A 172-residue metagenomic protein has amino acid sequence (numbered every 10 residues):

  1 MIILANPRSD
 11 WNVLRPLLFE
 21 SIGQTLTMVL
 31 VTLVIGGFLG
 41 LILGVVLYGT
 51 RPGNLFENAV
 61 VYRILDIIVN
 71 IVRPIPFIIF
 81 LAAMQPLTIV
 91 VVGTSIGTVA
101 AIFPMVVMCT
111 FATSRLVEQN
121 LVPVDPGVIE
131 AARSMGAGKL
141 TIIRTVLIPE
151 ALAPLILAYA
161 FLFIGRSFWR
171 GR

Functional and structural regions predicted by a protein language model:
M1-L33, N58-R63: Periplasmic/extracellular loop-to-transmembrane helix junction in inner-membrane transport proteins
L18, I22, L26, I64 (+4 more regions): Hydrophobic alpha-helical elements at and bordering transmembrane segments of multi-pass membrane proteins
L18-G49, Y159, F163: Transmembrane alpha-helix signature in integral membrane proteins
E20, Q24-M28, N70-R73, F77-A112: Loop-to-helix entry region at the N-terminal start of transmembrane alpha-helices in multi-pass membrane transporters
F38-L43, V99-F103, V107-I129, A160 (+1 more regions): Membrane-embedded alpha-helices of multi-pass transport/permease systems
V46-M84, M105, A112-Q119, P123: Cytoplasmic-entry segments and transmembrane alpha-helices of multi-pass inner-membrane transporters
M135-G136: Glycine/proline-centered hinge or cleavage motifs at structural transition points of membrane proteins
K139-R172: Transmembrane alpha-helices
